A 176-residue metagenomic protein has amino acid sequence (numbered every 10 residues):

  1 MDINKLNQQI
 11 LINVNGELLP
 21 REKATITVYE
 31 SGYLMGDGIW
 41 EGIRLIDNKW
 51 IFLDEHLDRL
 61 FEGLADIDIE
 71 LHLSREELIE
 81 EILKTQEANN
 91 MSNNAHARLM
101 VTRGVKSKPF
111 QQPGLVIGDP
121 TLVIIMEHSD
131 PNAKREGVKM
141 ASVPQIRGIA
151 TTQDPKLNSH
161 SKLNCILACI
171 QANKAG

Functional and structural regions predicted by a protein language model:
M1-G176: Conserved alpha/beta cores of soluble small-molecule-handling proteins
